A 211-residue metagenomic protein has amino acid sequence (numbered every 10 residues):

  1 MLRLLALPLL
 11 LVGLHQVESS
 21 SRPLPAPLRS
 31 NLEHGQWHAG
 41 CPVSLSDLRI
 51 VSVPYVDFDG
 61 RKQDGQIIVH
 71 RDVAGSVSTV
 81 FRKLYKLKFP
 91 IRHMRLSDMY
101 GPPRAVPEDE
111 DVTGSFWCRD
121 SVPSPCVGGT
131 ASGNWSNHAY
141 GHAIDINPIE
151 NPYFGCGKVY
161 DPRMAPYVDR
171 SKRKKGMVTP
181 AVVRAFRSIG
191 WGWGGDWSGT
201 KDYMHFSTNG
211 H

Functional and structural regions predicted by a protein language model:
L4-V12: Bacterial N-terminal signal peptides
L14-R61: N-terminal module-boundary/linker segments of secreted carbohydrate-active enzymes
H34-P42, D98-R104, T130-W135, V178: Intrinsically disordered, low-complexity boundary segments flanking structured domains
V43-D111: Active-site acidic/histidine clusters and adjacent loop/turn architecture that either coordinate catalytic ions
V56, T79-P90, R119, I149-P152 (+1 more regions): Structured segments of extracytoplasmic/periplasmic soluble domains in secreted or envelope-associated proteins
R92, M99-G133, A185-G192: Conserved short secondary-structure elements within globular domains
P123, G128-H211: Catalytic cores and adjacent binding grooves of peptidoglycan-active enzymes
